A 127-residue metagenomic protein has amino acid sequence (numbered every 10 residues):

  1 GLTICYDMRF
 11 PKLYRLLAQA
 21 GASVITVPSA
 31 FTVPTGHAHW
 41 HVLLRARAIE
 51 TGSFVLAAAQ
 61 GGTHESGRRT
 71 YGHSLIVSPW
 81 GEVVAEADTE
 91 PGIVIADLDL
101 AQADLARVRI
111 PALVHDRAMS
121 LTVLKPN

Functional and structural regions predicted by a protein language model:
G1-I4, T26: Short hydrophobic-aromatic micro-motifs
I4-C5, D97: Conserved residues at beta->alpha junctions
M8-V94: CN hydrolase (nitrilase-like) catalytic-core segments centered on the catalytic cysteine and neighboring Lys/Glu
R15, Q19, A103-N127: Cysteine/selenocysteine-centered motifs that mediate thiol-based redox chemistry or coordinate metal-sulfur cofactors
P91-R109: A short, polar/charged loop-to-alpha-helix boundary motif
